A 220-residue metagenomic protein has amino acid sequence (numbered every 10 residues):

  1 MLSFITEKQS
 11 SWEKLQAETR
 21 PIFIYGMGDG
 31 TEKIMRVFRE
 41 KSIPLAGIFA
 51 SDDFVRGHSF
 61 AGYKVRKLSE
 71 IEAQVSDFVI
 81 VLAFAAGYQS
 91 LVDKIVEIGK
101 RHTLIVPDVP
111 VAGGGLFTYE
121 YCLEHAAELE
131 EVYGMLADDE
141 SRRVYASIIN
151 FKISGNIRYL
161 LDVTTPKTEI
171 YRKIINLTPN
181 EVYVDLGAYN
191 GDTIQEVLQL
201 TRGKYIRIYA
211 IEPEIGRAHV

Functional and structural regions predicted by a protein language model:
M1-P179, E196, L200-R202: Hydrophobic, well-ordered beta-alpha structural blocks that scaffold small-molecule cofactor pockets
G26-G28, G187, E212: Conserved S-adenosyl-L-methionine
F49, Y183, A210: Generic enzyme active-site microenvironment
E181-Y189: Conserved class I S-adenosyl-L-methionine
T193: Active-site neighborhood of HAD-like aspartate-dependent phosphohydrolases
R207-P213: Conserved SAM-binding motif I beta-strand of class I
A218-V220: Conserved small/polar residues in nucleotide/adenosyl-binding loops
